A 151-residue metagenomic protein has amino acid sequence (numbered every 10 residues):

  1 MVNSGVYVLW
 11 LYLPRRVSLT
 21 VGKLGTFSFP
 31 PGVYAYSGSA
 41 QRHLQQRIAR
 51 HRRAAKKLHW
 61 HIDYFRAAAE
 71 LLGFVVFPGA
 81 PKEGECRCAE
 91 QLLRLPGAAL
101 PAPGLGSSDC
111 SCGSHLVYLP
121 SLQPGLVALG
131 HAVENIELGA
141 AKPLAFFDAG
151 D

Functional and structural regions predicted by a protein language model:
M1-K56, L71-E83, S121-D151: GIY-YIG nuclease catalytic motif and its immediate N-terminal context
G5, C112-G113: A generic structural signal for well-ordered coil/turn residues at beta-strand boundaries that shape enzyme active-site
K57-I62: Short, glycine/polar-rich helix-capping loops at beta-to-alpha or helix-loop-helix junctions that flank or form
Y64-C112: Mid-chain, well-packed structural core segment of small domains
S114-H115, L126: Extracytoplasmic mature domains of secreted/periplasmic and thylakoid-lumen proteins
L116-P120: Short, flexible active-site recognition loops that position polar ligands and cofactors
